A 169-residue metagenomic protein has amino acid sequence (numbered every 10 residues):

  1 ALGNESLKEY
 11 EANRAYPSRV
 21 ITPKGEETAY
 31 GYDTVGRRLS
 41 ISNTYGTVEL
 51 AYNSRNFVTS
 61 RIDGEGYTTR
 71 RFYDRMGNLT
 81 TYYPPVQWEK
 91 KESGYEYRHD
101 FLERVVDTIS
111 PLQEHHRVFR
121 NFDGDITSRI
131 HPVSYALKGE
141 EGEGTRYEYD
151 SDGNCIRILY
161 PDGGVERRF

Functional and structural regions predicted by a protein language model:
A1-F169: Beta-strand elements of repeat-based all-beta scaffolds
